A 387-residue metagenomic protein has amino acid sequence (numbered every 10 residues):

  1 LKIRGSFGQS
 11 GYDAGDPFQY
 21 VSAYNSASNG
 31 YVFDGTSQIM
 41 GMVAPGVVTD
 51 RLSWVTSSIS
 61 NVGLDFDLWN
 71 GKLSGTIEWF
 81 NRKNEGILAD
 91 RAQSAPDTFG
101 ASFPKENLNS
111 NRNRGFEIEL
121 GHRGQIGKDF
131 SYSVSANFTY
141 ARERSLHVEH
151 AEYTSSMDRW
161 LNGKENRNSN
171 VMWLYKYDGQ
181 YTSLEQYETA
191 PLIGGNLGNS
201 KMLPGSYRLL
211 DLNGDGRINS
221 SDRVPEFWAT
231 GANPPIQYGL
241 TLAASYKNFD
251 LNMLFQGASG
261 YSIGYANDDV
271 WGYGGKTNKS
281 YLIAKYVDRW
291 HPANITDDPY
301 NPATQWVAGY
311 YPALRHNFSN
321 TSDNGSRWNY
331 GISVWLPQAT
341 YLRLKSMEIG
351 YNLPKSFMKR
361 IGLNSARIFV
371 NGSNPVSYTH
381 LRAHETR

Functional and structural regions predicted by a protein language model:
L1-N170, L174, R327, G331-R382 (+1 more regions): Extracellular/periplasmic, surface-exposed regions of secreted and cell-surface proteins
Q19, E106, R123-T230, V270-Y310: Conserved small-residue
I39, G216-N219, N324-G325: Short, positively charged
M42, A229-P234: Short, solvent-exposed secondary-structure boundary motifs
V48, G63, R223-V224, Q237-G239: Short, hydrophobic/aromatic alpha-helical segments in well-folded domains
A232-G264: Glycine-rich, aromatic-lined ligand/substrate-binding cores of catalytic and carbohydrate-binding domains
A258-R367: Extracytoplasmic gating/loop element in the C-terminal half of outer-membrane beta-barrel translocons and assembly
